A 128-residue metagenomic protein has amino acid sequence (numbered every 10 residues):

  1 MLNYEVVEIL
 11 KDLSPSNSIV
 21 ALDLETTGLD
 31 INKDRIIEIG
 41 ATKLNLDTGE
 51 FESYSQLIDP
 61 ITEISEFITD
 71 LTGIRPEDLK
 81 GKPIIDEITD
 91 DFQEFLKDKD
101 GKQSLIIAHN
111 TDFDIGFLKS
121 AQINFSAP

Functional and structural regions predicted by a protein language model:
L2-P128: Conserved non-catalytic scaffold segment of RNase H-like nuclease domains
